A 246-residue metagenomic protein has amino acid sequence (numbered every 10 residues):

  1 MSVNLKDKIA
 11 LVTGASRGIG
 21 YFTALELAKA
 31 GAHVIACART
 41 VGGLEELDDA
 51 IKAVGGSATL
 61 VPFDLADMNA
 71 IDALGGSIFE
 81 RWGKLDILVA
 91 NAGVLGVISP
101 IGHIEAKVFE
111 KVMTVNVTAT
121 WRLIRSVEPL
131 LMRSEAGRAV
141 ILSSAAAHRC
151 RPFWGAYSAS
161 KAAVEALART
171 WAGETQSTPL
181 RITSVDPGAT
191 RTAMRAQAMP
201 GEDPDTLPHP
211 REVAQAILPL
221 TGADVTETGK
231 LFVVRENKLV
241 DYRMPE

Functional and structural regions predicted by a protein language model:
I9, S16-G18: Conserved glycine-rich cofactor-binding loop
A30-L47: Conserved glycine-rich Rossmann-like NAD(P)H-binding loop of the short-chain dehydrogenase/reductase
S99-I101, V108-E110: Substrate-binding pocket helix/loop in short-chain dehydrogenase/reductase
I124, S160: Active-site helix of classical SDR
P129, A172-E174: Alpha-helical segment proximal to the catalytic Tyr-Lys
S144: Residue(s) in the substrate-gating loop at a strand-loop-helix junction that position the organic substrate next
S177-L180, S184-V185, T192, P200-R243: C-terminal helical subdomain
